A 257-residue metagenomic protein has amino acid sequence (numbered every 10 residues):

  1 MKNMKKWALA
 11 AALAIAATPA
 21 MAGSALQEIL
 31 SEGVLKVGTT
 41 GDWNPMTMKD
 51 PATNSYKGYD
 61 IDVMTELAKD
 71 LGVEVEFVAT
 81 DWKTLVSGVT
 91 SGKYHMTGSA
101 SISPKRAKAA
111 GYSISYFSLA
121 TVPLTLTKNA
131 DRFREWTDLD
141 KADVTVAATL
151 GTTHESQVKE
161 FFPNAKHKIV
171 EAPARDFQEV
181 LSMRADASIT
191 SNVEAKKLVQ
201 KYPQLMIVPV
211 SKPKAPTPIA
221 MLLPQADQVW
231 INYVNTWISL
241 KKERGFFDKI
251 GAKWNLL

Functional and structural regions predicted by a protein language model:
G23-A100, K108: Extracytoplasmic small-molecule ligand-binding "clamshell" domains of the periplasmic binding protein/Venus flytrap
S24, T153-H167, I207-P209, I238-L257: Ligand-binding clefts/hinges and TM-proximal coupling segments of bilobed small-molecule sensing domains
L26, Y56-D60, A107-L119, I207-S211 (+1 more regions): A structural signal for short loop-to-beta-strand junctions that line the ligand-binding cleft of periplasmic/secreted
L35-K36, L71-E74, T90-S99, V144-T145 (+3 more regions): Alpha-to-beta junction loops
I61, E76-S87, K168-S182, T217: Short helix-initiation/N-cap motifs at beta->coil->alpha
T84, A100-A109, S156-E160, L181-S182 (+1 more regions): A ligand-binding cleft/hinge motif common to bilobed small-molecule-binding domains
S118-V122, K196-S239, L257: Periplasmic-binding protein-like
T127-V144: Flexible hinge/capping segments at coil-to-helix
